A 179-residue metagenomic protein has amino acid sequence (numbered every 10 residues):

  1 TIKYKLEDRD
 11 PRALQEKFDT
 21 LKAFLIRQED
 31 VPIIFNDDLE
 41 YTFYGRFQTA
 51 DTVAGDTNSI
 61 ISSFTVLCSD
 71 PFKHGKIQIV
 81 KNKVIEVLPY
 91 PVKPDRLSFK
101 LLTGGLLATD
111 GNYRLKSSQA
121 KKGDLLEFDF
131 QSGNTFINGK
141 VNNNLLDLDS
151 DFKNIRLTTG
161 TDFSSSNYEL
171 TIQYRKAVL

Functional and structural regions predicted by a protein language model:
T1-R12, N58-P71, G160: Oligomerization/assembly interface segments of phage tail-like spikes and tubes
L6-L25: Compositionally biased, low-complexity regions
R12-L14, F43, G55, H74-K76 (+1 more regions): Short acidic, gly/pro-rich beta-turn/loop elements at beta-sheet edges and active-site/ligand-binding grooves
A23, F35, A54-D56, V87-P89 (+1 more regions): Generic marker of residues within folded, mature protein domains
L25-R27, D56-I60, P89-K93, S164: Solvent-exposed loop and beta-edge segments used for protein-protein assembly and interaction
R27-P71: Short beta-strand and beta-hairpin "edge-sheet" elements
F72-L179: Intrinsically disordered, low-complexity segments enriched in serine, threonine, and glycine
